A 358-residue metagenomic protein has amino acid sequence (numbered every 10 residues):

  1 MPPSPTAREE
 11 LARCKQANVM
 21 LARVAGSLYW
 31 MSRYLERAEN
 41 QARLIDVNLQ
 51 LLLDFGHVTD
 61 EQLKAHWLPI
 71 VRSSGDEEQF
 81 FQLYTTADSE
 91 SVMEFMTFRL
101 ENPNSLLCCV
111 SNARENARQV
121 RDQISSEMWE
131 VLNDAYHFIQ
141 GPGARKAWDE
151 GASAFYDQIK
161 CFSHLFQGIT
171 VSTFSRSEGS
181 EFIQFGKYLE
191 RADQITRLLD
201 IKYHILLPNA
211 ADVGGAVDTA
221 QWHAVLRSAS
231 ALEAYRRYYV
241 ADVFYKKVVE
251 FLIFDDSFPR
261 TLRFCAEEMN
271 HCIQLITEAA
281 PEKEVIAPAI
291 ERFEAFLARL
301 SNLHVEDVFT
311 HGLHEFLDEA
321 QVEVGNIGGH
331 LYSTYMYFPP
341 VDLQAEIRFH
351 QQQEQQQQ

Functional and structural regions predicted by a protein language model:
P2-Q358: Alpha-helical transmembrane segments and their helix-helix packing motifs
